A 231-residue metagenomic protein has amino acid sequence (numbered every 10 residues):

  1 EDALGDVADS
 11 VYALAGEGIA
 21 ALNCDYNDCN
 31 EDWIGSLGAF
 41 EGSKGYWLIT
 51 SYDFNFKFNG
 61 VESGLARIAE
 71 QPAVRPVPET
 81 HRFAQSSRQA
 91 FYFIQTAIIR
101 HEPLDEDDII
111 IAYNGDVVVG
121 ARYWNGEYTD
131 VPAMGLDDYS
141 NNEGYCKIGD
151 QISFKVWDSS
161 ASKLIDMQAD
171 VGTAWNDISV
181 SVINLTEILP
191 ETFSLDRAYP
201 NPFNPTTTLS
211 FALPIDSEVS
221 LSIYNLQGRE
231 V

Functional and structural regions predicted by a protein language model:
E1-Q95, I99, P103-D108, A112-S181: N-terminal exported-region signature
G5, A13, V219-L221, E230: Surface-exposed turn/loop modules enriched in turn-prone residues
Y46, I110, F154, V182 (+3 more regions): Terminal processing/anchoring signals of secreted or surface-associated proteins and related intramolecular
N59-V61, T186-L189: Short beta-strand-to-coil "C-cap" segments at the C-terminal boundary of structured domains/repeats, marking
L104-E106, I148, F203-P205, I215-E218 (+1 more regions): Short loop/turn segments at connectors of secondary-structure elements within structured domains
V119, E230-V231: Short hydrophobic beta-strand segments in globular cytosolic domains
L164, T207-S210, V231: A ubiquitous, low-specificity "background" feature that marks scattered single residues across proteins without
E187-Y199, F203-N225: Glycine-centered coil/turn sites that cap beta-strands in beta-rich domains
